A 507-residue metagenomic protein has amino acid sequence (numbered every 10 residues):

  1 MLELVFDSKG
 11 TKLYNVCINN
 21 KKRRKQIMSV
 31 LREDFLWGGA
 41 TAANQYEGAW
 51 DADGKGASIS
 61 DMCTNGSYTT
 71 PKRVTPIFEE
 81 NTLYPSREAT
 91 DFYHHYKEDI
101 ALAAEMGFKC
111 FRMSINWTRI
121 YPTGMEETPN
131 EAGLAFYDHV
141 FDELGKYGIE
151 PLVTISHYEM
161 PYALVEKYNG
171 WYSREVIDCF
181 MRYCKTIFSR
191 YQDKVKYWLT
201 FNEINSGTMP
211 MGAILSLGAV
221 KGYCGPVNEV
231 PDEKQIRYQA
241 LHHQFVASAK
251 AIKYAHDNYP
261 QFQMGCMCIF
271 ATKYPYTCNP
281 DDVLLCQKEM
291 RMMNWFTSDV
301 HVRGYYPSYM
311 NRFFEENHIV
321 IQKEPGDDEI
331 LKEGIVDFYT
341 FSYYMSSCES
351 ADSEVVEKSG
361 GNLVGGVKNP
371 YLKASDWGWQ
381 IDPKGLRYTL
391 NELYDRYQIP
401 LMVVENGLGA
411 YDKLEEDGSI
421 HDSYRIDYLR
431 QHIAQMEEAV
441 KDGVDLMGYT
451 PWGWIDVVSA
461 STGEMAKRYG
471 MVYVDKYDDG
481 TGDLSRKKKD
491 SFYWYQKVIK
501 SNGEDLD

Functional and structural regions predicted by a protein language model:
D7-I27: Short, Lys/Arg-enriched N-terminal segments with co-localized hydrophobic residues within the first ~10-30 amino acids
I27-I100, A104-K109, T118-D507: Non-catalytic scaffold segments within catalytic domains of secreted glycoside hydrolases
